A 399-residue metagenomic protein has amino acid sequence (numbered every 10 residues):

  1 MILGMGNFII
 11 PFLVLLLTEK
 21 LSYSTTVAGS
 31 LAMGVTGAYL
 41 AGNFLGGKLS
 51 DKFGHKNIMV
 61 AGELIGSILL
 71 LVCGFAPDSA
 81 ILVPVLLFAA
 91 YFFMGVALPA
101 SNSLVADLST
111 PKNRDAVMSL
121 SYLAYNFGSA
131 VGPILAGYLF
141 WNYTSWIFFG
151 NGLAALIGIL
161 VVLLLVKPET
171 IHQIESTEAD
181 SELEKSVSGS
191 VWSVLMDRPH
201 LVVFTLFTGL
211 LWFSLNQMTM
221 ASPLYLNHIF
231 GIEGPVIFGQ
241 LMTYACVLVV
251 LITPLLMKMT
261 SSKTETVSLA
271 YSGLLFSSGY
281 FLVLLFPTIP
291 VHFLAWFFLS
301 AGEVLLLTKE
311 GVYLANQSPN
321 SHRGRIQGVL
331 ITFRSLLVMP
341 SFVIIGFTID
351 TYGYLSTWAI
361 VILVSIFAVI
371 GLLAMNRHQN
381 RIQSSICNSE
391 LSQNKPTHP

Functional and structural regions predicted by a protein language model:
M1-T36, H200-F207, L211-G231: Helix-loop boundary and gating motifs at the non-cytosolic
T36-F44, S129-A130, C246-P254, V338-M339: Residue-level signature of mid-helix packing/kink "hotspots" within the transmembrane helices of 12-pass Major
G42-G54, I252-E265: Helix-to-loop junctions at the C-terminal end of transmembrane segments in multipass secondary transporters
N57-V72, V267-F281: Structural signature of the two symmetry-related core transmembrane helices
I81-V96, V291-L305: Hydrophobic core of transmembrane alpha-helices in multi-pass small-molecule transporters, especially MFS/SLC-type
F88-Y125: Cytoplasmic helix-loop-helix junction between adjacent transmembrane helices in 12-TM secondary transporters
I147-L164, W358-A374: Symmetry-related core transmembrane helices of the 12-TM Major Facilitator Superfamily/SLC fold
T170-F204, L391-K395: Juxtamembrane intracellular "pre-TM" segments in multi-pass secondary transporters
